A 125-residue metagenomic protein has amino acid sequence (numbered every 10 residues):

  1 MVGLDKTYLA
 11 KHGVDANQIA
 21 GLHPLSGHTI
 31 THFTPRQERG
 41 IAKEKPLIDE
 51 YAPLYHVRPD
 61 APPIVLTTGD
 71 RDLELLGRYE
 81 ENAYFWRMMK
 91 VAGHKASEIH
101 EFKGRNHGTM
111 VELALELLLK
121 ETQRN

Functional and structural regions predicted by a protein language model:
M1-E38, I48-D49: Primarily recognizes the serine-hydrolase "nucleophile elbow" in alpha/beta-hydrolase and SGNH/GDSL folds
D5, R39-A42, E81-F85: Glycine-rich, phosphate-binding/catalytic loops in enzymes
D15-N17, V57-D60: Short, conserved loop/helix-junction motifs that constitute active-site signature segments in enzyme catalytic cores
I19, P62, A92-H94: A short helix->loop->beta-strand "cap" motif at the edges of active sites that frequently abuts
F33-T34, L76-R78: Short glycine-/acidic-enriched loop or helix-start segments at secondary-structure transitions that form or flank
I41-H56, P62, E80: Active-site nucleophile elbow and catalytic-triad environment of alpha/beta-hydrolase enzymes
D60, V65-D70: Short beta-strand/loop motif that positions the catalytic acidic residue of the alpha/beta-hydrolase fold
T67, L73, Y79, A83-N125: C-terminal catalytic histidine-bearing segment of alpha/beta-hydrolase fold enzymes
